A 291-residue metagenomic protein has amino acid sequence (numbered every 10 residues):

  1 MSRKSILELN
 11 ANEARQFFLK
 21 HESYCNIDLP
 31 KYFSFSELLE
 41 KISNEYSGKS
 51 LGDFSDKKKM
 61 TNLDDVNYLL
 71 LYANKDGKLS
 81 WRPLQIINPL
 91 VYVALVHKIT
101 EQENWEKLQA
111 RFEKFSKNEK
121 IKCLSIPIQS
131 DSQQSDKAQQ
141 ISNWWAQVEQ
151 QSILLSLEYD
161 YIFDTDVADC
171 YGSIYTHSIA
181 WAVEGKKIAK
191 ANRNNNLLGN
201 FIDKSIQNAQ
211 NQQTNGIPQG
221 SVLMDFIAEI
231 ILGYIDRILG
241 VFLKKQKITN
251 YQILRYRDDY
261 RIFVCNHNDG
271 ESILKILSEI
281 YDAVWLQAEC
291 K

Functional and structural regions predicted by a protein language model:
M1-N196, N200-Q219: Conserved two-metal-ion catalytic palm core of "right-hand" nucleic acid polymerases, unifying RNA-dependent RNA
S23-Y24, K244-I248, L286: Short aromatic/hydrophobic-glycine micro-motifs
Q102-E106, A182-K190, I235, L239 (+2 more regions): A generic secondary-structure signal for well-formed alpha-helical elements
Y159-I162, Q252, D259-R261, Q287: Beta-sheet entry/capping signal
H177-A182, I231, I273-I280: Alpha-helical scaffold elements adjacent to nucleotide-binding pockets in ATP/GTP-utilizing enzyme cores
A191, F226-D258, I262-C265, G270-S272: Active-site palm subdomain of RNA-directed nucleic acid polymerases
G220, M224: Short, conserved phosphate/pyrophosphate- and ester-handling motifs at nucleotide-, phospho-/glycolipid
H267-K291: Polymerase palm active-site segment centered on the conserved acidic dipeptide of motif C
